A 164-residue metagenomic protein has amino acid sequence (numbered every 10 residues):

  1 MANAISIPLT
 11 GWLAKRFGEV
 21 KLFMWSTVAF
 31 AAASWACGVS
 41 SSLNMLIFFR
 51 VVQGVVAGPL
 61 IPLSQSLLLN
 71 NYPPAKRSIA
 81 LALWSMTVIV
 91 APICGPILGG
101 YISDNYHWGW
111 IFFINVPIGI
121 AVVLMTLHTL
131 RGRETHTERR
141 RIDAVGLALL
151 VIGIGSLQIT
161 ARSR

Functional and structural regions predicted by a protein language model:
A2-N3: Transmembrane alpha-helical segments of major facilitator superfamily
I7-G146, S163: Helix-loop-helix hairpins in multi-pass membrane proteins, especially solute transporters
I152-R164: Hydrophobic alpha-helical transmembrane segments in multi-pass integral membrane proteins
